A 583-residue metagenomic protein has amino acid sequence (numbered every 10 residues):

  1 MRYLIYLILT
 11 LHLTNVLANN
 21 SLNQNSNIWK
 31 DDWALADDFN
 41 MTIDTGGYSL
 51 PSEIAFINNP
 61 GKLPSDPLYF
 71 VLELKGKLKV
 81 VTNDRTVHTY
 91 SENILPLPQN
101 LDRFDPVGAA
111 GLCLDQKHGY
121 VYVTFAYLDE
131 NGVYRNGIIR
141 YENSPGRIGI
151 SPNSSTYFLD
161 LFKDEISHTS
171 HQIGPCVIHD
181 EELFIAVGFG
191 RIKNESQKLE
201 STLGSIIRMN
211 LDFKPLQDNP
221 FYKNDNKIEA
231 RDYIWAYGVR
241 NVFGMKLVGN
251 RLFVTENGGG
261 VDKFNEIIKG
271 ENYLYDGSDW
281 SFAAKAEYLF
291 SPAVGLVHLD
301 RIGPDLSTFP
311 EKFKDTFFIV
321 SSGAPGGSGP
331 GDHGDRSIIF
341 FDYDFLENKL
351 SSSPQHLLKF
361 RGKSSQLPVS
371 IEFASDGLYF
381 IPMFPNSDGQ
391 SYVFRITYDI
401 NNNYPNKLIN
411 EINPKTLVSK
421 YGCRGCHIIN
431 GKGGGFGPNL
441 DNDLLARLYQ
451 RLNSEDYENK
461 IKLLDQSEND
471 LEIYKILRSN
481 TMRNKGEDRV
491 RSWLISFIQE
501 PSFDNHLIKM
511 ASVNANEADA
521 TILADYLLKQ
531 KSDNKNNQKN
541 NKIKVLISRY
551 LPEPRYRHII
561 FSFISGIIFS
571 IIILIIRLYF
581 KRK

Functional and structural regions predicted by a protein language model:
N20-L35, L63-P67, L72-K75, D102 (+7 more regions): Beta-propeller domain segments
I43-G76: Beta-strand-rich domains and repeat architectures in extracellular enzymes and scaffolds, especially beta-propellers
T45, I409-I429: Sequence/structural segment immediately N-terminal to covalent heme-attachment motifs in c-type and related
T86-H118: Blade-loop segments of beta-propeller domains
A109, N430, G434-L528: Extracytoplasmic electron-transfer domains, predominantly the class I c-type cytochrome c fold
Y134-V177: Asp-box/WD-like beta-propeller blade repeats and closely related beta-sheet repeat scaffolds
G377-Y379, F384, Y398-N402, V490-F503 (+2 more regions): C-terminal capping alpha-helices of c-type cytochrome domains
P552-Y579: Selective detector of the "anchor" transmembrane alpha-helix that sits immediately C-terminal
